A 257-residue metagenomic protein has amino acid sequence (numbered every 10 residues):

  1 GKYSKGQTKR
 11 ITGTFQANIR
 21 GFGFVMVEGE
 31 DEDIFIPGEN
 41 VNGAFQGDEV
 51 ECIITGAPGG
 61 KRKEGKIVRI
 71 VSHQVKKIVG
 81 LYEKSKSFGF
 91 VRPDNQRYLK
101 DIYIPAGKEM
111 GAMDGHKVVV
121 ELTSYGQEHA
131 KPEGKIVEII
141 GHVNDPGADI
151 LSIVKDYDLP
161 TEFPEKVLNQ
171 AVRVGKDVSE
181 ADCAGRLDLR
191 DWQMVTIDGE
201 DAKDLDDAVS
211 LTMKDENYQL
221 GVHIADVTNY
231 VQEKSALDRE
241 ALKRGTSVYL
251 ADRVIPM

Functional and structural regions predicted by a protein language model:
G1-G221, T228-M257: Charge-lined substrate channels and their catalytic hotspots, especially those that engage the 3′ end of RNA
